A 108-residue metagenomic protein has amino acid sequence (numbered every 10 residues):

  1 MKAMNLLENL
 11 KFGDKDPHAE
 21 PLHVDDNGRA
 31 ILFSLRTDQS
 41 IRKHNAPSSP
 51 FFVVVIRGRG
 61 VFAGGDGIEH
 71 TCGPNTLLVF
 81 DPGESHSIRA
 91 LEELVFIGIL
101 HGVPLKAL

Functional and structural regions predicted by a protein language model:
M1-R29, R42, A63, L108: A short, N-terminal "cap"/entry segment at the start of jelly-roll beta-barrel domains of the cupin/DSBH fold
N27-G28, T37-S40, R57-G60, G102-L105: Short, charged/polar surface micro-motifs in flexible loops or helix N-caps
G28, T37, S48, I68 (+2 more regions): A generic "binding-loop/recognition-motif" signal
I41-K43, F62-A63, F80, S85-L91: Short beta-strand His + acidic residue motifs that chelate non-heme Fe in jelly-roll/DSBH and cupin folds
S48-G65: Glycine- and acidic-residue-biased ligand/ion/polar-headgroup-sensing regions
D66-P82: Short acidic-glycine-tyrosine-enriched beta hairpin
G73, P82-L105: Ligand-binding loop in jelly-roll beta-barrel domains
